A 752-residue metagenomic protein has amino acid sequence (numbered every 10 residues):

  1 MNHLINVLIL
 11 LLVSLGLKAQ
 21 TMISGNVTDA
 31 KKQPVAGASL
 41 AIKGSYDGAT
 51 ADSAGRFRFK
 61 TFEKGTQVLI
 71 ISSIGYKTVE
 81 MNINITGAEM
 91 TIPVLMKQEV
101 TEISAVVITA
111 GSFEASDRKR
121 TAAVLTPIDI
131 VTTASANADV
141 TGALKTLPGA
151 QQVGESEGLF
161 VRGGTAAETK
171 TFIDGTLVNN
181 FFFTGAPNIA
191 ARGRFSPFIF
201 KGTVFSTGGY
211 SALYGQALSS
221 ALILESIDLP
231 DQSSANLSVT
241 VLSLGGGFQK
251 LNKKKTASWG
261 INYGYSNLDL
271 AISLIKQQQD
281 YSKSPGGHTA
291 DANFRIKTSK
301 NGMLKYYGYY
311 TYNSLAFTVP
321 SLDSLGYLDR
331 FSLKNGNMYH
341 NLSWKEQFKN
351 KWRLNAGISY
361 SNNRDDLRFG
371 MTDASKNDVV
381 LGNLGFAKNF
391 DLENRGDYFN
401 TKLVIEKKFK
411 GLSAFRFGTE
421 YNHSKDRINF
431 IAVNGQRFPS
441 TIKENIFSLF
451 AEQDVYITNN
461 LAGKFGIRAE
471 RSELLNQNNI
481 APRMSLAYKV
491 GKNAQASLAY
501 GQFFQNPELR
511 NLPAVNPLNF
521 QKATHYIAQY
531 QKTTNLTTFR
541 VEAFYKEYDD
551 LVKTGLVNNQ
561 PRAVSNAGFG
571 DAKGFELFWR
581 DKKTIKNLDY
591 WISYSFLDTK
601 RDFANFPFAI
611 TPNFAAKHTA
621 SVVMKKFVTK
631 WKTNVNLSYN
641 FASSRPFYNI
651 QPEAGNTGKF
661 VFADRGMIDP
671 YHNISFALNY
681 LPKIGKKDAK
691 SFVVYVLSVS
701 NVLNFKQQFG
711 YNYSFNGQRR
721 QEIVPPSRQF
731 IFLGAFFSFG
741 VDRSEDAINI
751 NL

Functional and structural regions predicted by a protein language model:
T28-Q33, A38-K43, S72-Y76, T86-T132 (+3 more regions): Short, acidic, small-residue-rich periplasmic hinge/interaction motif at the N-terminus of Gram-negative outer-membrane
F57-K60, L177-F205: Short acidic/polar hinge/loop motifs at secondary-structure boundaries that mediate gating or recognition
I92-V94, G193-S234, G245: A beta-strand signature from Gram-negative outer-membrane beta-barrel systems, especially the internal plug domain
T132, A138-N180, A191: Extracytoplasmic beta-strand/coil segments of soluble accessory domains associated with Gram-negative outer-membrane
N236, L242-Y265, Q278-S314, S332-A356 (+3 more regions): Transmembrane beta-barrel wall of Gram-negative outer-membrane proteins
N355-S359, N363-L367, K489, S497 (+2 more regions): Membrane-embedded beta-barrel scaffold of Gram-negative outer-membrane proteins
I457-T458, N566-Q651, N749: Gram-negative outer-membrane beta-barrel transporters
T584, F641-A654, Y680-L752: C-terminal beta-signal and adjacent terminal beta-strands/loops of Gram-negative outer-membrane beta-barrel proteins
